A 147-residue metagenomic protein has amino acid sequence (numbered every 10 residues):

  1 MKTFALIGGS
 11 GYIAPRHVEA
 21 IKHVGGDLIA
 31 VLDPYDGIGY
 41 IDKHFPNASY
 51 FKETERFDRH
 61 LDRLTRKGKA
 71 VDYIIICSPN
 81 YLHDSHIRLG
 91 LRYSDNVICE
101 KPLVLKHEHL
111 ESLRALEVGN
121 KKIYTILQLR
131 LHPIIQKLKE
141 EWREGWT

Functional and structural regions predicted by a protein language model:
M1-N47, K69: N-terminal Rossmann-like dinucleotide-binding module
A14, I38, H83-D84, K106-H107 (+1 more regions): Short, well-ordered alpha-helical microsegments
E19-H23, R88, R92, A115 (+1 more regions): Short, well-ordered alpha-helices that flank and scaffold nucleotide-derived cofactor binding pockets
L28, V71-I74, T147: Local beta-strand N-terminus motif with an aromatic residue
I41-A48, S112-V118: Short, conserved SAM-binding/catalytic segment of Class I S-adenosyl-L-methionine-dependent methyltransferases
S49-R114: Beta-loop-alpha module in the N-terminal Rossmann-like domain of NAD(P)-dependent dehydrogenases, especially those
V104-T147: A contiguous active-site-proximal alpha/beta segment in oxidoreductase catalytic domains
